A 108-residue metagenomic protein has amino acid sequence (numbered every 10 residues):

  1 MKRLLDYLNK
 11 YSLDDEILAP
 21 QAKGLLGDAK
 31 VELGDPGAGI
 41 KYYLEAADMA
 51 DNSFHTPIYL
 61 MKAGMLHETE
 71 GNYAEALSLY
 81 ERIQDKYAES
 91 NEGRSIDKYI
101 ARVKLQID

Functional and structural regions predicted by a protein language model:
K10-P20, A47-T56, Q84-I96: Short solvent-exposed coil/turn linkers within tandem alpha-helical repeat scaffolds
